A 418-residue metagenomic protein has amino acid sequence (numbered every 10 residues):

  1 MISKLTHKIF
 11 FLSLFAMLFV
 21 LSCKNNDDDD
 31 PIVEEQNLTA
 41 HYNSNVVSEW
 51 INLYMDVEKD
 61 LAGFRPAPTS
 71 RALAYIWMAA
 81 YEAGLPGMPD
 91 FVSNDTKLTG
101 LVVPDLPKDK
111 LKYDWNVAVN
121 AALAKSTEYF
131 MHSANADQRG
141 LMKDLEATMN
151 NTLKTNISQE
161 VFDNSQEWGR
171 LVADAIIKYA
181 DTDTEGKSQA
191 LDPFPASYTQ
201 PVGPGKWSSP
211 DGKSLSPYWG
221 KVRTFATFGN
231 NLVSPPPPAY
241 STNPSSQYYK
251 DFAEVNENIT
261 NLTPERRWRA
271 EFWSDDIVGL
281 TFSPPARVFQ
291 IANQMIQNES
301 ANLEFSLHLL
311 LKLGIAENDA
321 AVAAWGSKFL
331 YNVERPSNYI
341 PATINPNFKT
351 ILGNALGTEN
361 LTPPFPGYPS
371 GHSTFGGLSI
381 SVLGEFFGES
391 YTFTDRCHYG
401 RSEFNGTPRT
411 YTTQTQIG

Functional and structural regions predicted by a protein language model:
M1-F11: Bacterial N-terminal signal peptides that target proteins for export
F19-S22: C-terminal motif of bacterial Sec signal peptides marking the signal peptidase cleavage site
K24-G418: Acidic/polar surface patches and capping/hinge elements
